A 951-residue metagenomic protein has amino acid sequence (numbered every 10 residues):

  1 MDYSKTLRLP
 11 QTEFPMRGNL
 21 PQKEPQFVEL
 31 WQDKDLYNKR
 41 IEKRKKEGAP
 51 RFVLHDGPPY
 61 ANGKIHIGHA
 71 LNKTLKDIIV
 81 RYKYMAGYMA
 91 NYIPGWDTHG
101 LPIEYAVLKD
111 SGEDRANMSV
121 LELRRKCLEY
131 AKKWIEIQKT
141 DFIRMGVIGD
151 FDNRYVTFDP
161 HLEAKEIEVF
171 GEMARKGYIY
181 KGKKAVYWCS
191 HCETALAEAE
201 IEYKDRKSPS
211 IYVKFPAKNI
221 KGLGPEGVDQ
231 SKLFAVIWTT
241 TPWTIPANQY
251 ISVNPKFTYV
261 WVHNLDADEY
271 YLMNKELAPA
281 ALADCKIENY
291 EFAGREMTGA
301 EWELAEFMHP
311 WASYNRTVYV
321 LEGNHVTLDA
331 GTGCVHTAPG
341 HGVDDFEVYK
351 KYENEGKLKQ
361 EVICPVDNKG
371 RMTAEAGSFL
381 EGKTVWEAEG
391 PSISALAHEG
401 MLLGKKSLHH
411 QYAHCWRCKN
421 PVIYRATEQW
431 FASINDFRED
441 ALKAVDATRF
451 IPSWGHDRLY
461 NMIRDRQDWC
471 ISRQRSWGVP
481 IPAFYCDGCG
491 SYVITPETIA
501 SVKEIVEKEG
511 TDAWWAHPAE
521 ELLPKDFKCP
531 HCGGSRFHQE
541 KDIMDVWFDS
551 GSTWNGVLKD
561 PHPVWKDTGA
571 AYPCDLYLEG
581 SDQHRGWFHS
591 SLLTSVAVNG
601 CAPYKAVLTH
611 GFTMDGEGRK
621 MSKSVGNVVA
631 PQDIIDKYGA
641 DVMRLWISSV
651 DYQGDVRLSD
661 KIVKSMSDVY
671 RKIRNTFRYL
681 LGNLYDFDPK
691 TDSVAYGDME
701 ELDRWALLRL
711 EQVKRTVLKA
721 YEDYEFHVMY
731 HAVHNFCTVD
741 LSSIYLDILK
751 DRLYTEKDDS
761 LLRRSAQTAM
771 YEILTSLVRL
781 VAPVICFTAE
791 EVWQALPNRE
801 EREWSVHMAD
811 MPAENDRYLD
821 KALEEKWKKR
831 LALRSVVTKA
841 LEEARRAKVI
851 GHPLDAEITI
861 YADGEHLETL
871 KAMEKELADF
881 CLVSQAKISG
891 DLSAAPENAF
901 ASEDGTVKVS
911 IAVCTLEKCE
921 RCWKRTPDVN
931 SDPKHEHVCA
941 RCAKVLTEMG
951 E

Functional and structural regions predicted by a protein language model:
D2-L20, Q26, L30-K34, L108-P246 (+14 more regions): Residue patterns forming the tRNA-binding/recognition surfaces of aminoacyl-tRNA synthetases and related DALR
K43-A106, T157, I237-T244, Y319-V348 (+2 more regions): N-terminal catalytic cores of NTP/NDP-binding nucleotidyl/phosphoryl-transfer enzymes
K46, P50-G57, I67-L71, L75 (+18 more regions): Secondary-structure capping and boundary motifs in well-ordered enzyme cores
D97, S190, A197-E202, F537 (+7 more regions): Acidic, turn-prone loop/beta-hairpin segments
V186, Y412, A483, D526 (+2 more regions): Residues immediately within or flanking Cys/His clusters that coordinate Zn2+ in small zinc-binding modules
C189, C415, C486, C529-C532 (+2 more regions): Short cysteine-rich clusters marking metal-coordination/redox-active sites
E193, Q474, G490, G533 (+2 more regions): Cys/His-coordinated zinc-binding microdomains
Y250, F257-C334, V343-E347: Protease-associated
